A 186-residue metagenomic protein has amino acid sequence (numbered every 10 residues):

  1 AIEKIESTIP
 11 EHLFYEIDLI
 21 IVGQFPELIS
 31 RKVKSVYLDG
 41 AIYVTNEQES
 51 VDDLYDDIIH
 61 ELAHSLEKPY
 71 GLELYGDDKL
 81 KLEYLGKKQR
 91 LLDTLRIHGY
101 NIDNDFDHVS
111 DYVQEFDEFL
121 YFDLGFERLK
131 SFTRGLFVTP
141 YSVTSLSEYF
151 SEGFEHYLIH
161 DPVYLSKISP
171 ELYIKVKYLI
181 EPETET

Functional and structural regions predicted by a protein language model:
A1-Y55, G76, T94-H108: Auxiliary, metal-adjacent structural segments of Zn-dependent hydrolase domains
I2-P10, D18, L85, Q89-L92 (+4 more regions): Generic detector of well-ordered alpha-helical segments enriched in charged/polar residues, highlighting helical
D39-I42, E61-S65, P170: Short, low-complexity, polar/charged sequence segments that are solvent-exposed and flexible
I58: A conserved beta-strand element that flanks and buttresses the S-adenosyl-L-methionine
E61-K81: Catalytic Zn2+-binding segment of zinc metalloproteases
L80-R128: Low-complexity, serine/threonine/proline-enriched polar segments
E115-T186: Pan-zinc metallopeptidase signature
